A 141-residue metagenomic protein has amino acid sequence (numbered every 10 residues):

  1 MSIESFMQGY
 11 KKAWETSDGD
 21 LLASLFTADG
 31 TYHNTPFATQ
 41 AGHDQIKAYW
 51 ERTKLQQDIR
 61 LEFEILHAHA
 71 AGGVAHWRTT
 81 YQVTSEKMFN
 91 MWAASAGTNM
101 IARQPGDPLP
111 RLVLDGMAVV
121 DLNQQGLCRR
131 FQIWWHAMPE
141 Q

Functional and structural regions predicted by a protein language model:
M1, Q40, D107: Charge-dense, low-complexity intrinsically disordered segments
M1-S17: Short, aromatic-enriched amphipathic alpha-helices that serve as compact interaction elements
T16-D29, H33: Short, well-ordered alpha-helical segments enriched in acidic and aromatic residues
H33, K47, E51-Q141: A beta-strand edge to alpha-helix "cap/lid" segment located at domain peripheries
P36-A38: Short histidine/acidic/glycine/proline-rich micro-motifs that form metal- and phosphate-coordinating active-site loops
